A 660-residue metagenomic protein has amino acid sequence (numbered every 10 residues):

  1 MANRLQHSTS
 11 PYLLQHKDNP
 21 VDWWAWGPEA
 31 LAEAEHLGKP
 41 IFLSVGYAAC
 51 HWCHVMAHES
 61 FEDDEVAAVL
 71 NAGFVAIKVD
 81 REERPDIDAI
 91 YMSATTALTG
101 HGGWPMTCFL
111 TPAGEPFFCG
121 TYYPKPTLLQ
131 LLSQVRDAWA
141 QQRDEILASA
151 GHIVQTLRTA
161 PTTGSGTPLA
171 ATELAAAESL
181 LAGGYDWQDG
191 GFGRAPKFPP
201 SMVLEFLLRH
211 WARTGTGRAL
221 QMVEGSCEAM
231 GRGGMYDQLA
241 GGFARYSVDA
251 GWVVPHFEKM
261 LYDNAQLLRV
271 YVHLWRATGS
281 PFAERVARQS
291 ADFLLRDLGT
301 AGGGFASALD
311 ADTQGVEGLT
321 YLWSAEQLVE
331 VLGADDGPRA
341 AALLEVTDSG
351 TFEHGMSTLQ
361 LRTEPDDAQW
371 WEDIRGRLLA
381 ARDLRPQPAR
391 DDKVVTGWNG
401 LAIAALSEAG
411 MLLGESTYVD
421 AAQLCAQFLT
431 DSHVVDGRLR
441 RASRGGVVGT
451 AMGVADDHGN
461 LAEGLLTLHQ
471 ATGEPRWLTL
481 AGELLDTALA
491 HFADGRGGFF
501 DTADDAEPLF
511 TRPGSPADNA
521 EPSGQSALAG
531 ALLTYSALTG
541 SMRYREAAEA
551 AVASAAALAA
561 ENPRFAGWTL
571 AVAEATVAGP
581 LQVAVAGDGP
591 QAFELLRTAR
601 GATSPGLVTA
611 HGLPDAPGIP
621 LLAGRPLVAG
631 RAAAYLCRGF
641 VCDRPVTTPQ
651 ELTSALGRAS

Functional and structural regions predicted by a protein language model:
M1-A405, A409-L412, R441, P508 (+1 more regions): Replace the tail clause
A49, L239, F243, N264-L267 (+9 more regions): Extended, hydrophobic alpha-helical segments in both membrane/secreted and soluble proteins
H210-T214, L274-F282, A409-S416, L468-P475 (+1 more regions): Inter-helical turn/loop segments and adjacent helix faces that build the functional surface of alpha-helical bundle
A229-Y236, L424-S432: Glycine-rich, acidic and aromatic/proline-enriched surface loops and short helix-turn segments that act as binding
Y246-S247, M411-Y418, L424, V434-G449: Glycine-rich cofactor-pocket loops
R296-G299, V434-G459, L466-P617: Long, polar/charge-rich, low-hydrophobicity segments
